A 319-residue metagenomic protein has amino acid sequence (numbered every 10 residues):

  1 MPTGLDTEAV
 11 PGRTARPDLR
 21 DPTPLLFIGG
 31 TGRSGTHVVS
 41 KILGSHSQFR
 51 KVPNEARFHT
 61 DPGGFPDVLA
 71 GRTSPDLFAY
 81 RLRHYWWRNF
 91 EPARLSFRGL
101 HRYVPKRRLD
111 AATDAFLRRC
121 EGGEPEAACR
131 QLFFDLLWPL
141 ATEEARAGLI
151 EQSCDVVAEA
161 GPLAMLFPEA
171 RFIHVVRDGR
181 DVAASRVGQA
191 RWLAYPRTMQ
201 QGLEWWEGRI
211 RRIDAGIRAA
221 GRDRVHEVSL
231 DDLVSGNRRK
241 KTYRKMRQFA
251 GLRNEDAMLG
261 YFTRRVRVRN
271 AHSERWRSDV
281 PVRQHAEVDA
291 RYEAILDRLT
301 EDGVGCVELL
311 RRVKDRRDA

Functional and structural regions predicted by a protein language model:
M1-F27, V187-A190, D214-D223, E227 (+1 more regions): PAPS-dependent sulfotransferases, especially Golgi type II membrane carbohydrate sulfotransferases
G30-T31: P-loop (Walker A) phosphate-binding loop of NTP-binding proteins
H37-F49: A conserved segment at the C-terminal end of the G1
R50-P53, H226: Conserved catalytic segments around the Walker B and adjacent sensor/switch elements of P-loop NTPase domains
V52-E55, M258: Catalytic beta-strand/loop signature of glycosyltransferases that borders the donor
E55-L149: PAPS-dependent sulfation machinery
F78-F97, H101-K106, V157-L163, R197-R211 (+2 more regions): Anion-recognition interface
F116-Q131, L136-A257, E274, S278-D279: PAPS-dependent sulfotransferase catalytic domain
